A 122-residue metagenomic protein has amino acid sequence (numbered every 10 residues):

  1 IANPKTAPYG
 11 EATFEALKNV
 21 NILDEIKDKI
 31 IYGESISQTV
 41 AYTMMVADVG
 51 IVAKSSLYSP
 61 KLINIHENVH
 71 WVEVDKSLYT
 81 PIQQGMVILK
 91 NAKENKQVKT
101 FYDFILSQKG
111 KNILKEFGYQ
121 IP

Functional and structural regions predicted by a protein language model:
I1-P122: Exported/periplasmic ABC-transporter solute-binding proteins
